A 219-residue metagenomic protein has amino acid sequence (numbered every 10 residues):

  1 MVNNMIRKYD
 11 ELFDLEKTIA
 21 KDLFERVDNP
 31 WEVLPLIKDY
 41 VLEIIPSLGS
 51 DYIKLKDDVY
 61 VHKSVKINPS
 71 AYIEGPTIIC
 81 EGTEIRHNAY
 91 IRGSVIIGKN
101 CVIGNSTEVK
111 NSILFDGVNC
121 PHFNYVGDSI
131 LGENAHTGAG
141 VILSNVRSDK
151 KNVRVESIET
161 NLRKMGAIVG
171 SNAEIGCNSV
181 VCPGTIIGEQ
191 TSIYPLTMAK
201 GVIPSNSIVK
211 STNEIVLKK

Functional and structural regions predicted by a protein language model:
M1-D58, Q190, L196, S205-S207 (+1 more regions): Terminal amphipathic alpha-helical/low-complexity segments used for targeting or macromolecular assembly
K21, L114-D116, P121-K219: Glycine-rich hexapeptide-repeat left-handed beta-helix
D57-V59, T77, T185, G201: Residue "hotspots" at secondary-structure boundaries inside conserved domains
V61-S106: Glycine-rich active-site/cofactor-binding loop and its immediate structural neighborhood
